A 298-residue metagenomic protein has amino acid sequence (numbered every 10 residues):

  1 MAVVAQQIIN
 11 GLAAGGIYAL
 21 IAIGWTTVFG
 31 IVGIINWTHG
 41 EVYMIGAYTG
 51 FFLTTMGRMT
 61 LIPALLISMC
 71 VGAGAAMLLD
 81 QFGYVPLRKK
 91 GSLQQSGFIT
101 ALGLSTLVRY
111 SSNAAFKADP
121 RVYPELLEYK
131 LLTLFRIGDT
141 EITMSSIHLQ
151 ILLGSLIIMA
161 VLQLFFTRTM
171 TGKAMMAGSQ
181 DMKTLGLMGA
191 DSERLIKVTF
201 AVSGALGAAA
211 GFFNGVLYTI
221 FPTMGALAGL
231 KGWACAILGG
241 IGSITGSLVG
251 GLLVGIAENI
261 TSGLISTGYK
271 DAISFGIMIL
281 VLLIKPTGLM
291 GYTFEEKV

Functional and structural regions predicted by a protein language model:
M1-I21, T49, L61-A64, K90-S96 (+5 more regions): Membrane-interfacial amphipathic/re-entrant helices at transmembrane-helix boundaries
A2-N10, I17, F165-M170, I196-A236 (+1 more regions): Inter-helical junctions in multi-pass inner-membrane proteins, predominant in energy-converting antiporter-like
A14, D139-F221, I244-G250: Helix-loop-helix "hairpin" substructures at the membrane interface of multi-pass membrane proteins
G16, T27-A47, L61, G91-Q95 (+7 more regions): Short, non-helical or kinked segments that cap or interrupt transmembrane helices
V32-L78, F82, E141, G240 (+1 more regions): Membrane-embedded helix boundary and interhelical linker motif in transport proteins
I45, F52, V85-N113, G225-I237 (+1 more regions): Pore- or pathway-lining transmembrane helices of multi-pass membrane proteins that form conduits for solutes/ions
R58-L104, S111, V249-V254, E258 (+1 more regions): Alpha-helical transmembrane segments within multi-pass membrane transporters and channels
P86, Q95-R168, L195, I260 (+4 more regions): Transmembrane helix-bundle core of multi-pass membrane transporters and related energy-transducing complexes
